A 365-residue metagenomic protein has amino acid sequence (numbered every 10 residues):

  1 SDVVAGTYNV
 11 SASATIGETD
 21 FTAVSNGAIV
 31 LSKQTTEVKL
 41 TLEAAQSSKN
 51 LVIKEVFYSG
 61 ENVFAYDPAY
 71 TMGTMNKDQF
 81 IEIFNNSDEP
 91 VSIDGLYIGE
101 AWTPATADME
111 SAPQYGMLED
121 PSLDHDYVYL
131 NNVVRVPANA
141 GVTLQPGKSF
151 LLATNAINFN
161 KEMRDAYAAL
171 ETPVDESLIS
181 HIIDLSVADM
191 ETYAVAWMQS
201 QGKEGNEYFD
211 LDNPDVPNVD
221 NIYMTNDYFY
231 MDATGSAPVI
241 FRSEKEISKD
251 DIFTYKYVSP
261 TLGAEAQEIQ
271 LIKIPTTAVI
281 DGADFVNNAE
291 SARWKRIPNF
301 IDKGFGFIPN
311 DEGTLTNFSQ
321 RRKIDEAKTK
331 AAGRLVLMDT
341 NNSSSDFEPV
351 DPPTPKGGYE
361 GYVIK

Functional and structural regions predicted by a protein language model:
D2-E18: A short, solvent-exposed beta-strand micro-motif common in secreted/extracellular proteins
V3-A5, L31-K33, Q46, Q145: Surface-exposed coil/turn segments at beta-strand junctions on protein surfaces, enriched
G6-Y8, A23, K356: Glycine-centered flexibility motif
S13, K39-M338, S343, D351-K365: Activation on beta-sandwich/Ig-like modules and their edge loops
T15-E43: Structured interaction patches on ligand/partner-binding surfaces of diverse proteins
